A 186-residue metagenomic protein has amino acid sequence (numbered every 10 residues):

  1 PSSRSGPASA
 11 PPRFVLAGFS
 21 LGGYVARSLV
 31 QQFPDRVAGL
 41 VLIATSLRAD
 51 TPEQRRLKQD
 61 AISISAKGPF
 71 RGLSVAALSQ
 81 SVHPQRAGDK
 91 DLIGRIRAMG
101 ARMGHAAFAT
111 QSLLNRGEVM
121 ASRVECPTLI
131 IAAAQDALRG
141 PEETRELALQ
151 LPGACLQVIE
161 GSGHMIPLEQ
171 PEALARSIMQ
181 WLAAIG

Functional and structural regions predicted by a protein language model:
P1-A17, S28-F33, R176-Q180: Active-site loop/oxyanion-hole signature of alpha/beta-hydrolase fold enzymes
F14, G18-G23, A133: Conserved alpha/beta-hydrolase "nucleophile elbow" surrounding the catalytic nucleophile
R27-V75: Flexible "cap/lid" loop of the alpha/beta hydrolase fold
D50-E53, G68-R123: Conserved alpha/beta-hydrolase catalytic His-Asp/Glu region
S65, G100, D136-R139, G163-I166: Glycosyltransferase donor-binding loop in the core domain
D89, H105-L149, V158-E160: Conserved serine/cysteine hydrolase catalytic core
S162-A175: Catalytic histidine-centered segment of alpha/beta-hydrolase-like enzymes
